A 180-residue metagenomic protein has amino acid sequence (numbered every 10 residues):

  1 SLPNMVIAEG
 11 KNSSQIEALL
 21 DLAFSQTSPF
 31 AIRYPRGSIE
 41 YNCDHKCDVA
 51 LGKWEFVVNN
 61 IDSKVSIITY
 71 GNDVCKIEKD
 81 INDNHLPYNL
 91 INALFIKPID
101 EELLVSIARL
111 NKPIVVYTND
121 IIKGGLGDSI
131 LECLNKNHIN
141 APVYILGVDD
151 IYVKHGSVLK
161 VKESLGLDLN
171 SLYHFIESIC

Functional and structural regions predicted by a protein language model:
S1, F24-C180: Thiamine diphosphate
P3-G10, K162: Flexible, glycine/proline-enriched loop segments at strand-loop-helix junctions that form or flank small-ligand binding
E9-F24: Conserved glycine-bearing catalytic or ligand-binding loops at nucleotide- and phosphate-handling centers of large
